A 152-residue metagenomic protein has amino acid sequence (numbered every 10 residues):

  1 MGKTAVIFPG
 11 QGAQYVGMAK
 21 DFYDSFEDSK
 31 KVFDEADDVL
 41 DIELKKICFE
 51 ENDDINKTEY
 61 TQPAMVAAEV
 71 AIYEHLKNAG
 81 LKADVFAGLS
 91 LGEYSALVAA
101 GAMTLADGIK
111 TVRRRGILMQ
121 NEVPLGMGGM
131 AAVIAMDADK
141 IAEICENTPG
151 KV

Functional and structural regions predicted by a protein language model:
G2-A87, M136, P149: Helix-rich "cap/lid" substructures immediately adjacent to catalytic or cofactor-binding pockets
Q11-A13, L40, A100-V152: Alpha/beta catalytic cores of group-transfer enzymes, especially the acyltransferase/condensing modules of polyketide
G17, M65, I72, E93-A96 (+2 more regions): Hydrophobic side chains within alpha-helical segments
K31, A64, S90-L91, M103 (+1 more regions): An amphipathic alpha-helix/helix-turn recognition signal
E51-N52, S90, V112, C145: A general structural motif at alpha-helix termini
E69, D84, G88-G92, A96 (+1 more regions): Gly/Ala-rich beta-loop-alpha elbow adjacent to hydrolase catalytic centers
E74-A79, L97-M103: Alpha-helix C-terminal capping segments
